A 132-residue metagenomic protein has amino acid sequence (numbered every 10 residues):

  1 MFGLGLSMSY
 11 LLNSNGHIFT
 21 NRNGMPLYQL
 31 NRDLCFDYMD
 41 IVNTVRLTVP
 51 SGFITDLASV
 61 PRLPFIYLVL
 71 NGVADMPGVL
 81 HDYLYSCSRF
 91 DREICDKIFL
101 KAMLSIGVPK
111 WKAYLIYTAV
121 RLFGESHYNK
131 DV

Functional and structural regions predicted by a protein language model:
F2-V132: Extended terminal accessory/targeting regions
